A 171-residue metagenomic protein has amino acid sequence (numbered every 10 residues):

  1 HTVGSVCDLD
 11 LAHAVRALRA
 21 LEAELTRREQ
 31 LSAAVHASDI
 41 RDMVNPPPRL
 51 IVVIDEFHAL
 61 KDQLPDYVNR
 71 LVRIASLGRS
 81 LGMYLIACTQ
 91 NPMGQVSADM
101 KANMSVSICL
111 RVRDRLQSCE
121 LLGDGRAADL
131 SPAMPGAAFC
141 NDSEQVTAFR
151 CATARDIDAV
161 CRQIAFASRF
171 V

Functional and structural regions predicted by a protein language model:
H1-A37, D42-L122, A128-S131, F139-Q145 (+3 more regions): P-loop NTPase catalytic phosphate-binding loop
